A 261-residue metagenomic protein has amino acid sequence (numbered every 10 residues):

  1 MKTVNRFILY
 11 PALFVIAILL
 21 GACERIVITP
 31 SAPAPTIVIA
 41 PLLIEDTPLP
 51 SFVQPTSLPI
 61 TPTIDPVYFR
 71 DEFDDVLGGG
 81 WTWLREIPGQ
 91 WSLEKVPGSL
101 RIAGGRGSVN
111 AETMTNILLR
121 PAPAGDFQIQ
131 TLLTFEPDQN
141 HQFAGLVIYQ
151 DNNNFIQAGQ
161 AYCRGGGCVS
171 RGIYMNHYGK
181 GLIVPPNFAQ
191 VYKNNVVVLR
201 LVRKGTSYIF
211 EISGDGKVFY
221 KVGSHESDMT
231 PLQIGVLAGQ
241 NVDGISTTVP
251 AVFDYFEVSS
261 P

Functional and structural regions predicted by a protein language model:
M1-K2, E24: N-terminal hydrophobic targeting signals that begin at the initiator methionine
K2-A12: Bacterial N-terminal signal peptides that target proteins for export
L13-A17: Hydrophobic alpha-helical membrane-embedded or membrane-associated segments
L19-A22: C-terminal motif of bacterial Sec signal peptides marking the signal peptidase cleavage site
R25-I28, I37-P261: Extracellular glycan-recognition regions
